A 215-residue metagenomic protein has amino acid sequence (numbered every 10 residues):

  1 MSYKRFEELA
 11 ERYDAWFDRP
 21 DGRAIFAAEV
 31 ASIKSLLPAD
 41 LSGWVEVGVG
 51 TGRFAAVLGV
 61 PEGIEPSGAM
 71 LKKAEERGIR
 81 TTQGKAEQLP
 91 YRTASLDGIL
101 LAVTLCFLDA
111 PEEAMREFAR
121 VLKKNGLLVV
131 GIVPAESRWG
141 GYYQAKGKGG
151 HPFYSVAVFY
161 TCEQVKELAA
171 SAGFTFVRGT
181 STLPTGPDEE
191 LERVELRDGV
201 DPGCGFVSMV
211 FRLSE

Functional and structural regions predicted by a protein language model:
M1-D40, R53, E192, G199-P202: Conserved class I S-adenosyl-L-methionine
G43-Q88: Class I SAM-dependent methyltransferase SAM/SAH-binding core
L100: A conserved beta-strand element that flanks and buttresses the S-adenosyl-L-methionine
V103-C106: Short catalytic micro-motifs in class I SAM-dependent methyltransferases
E112-K124: A short glycine-rich, Lys/Arg-flanked "PGG" loop and its adjoining helix->strand segment in the class I
L127-V156: Conserved class I S-adenosyl-L-methionine
V156-G179: Short alpha-helix
F176-E215: A C-terminal cap/extension of S-adenosyl-L-methionine-dependent methyltransferases that defines the acceptor-substrate
